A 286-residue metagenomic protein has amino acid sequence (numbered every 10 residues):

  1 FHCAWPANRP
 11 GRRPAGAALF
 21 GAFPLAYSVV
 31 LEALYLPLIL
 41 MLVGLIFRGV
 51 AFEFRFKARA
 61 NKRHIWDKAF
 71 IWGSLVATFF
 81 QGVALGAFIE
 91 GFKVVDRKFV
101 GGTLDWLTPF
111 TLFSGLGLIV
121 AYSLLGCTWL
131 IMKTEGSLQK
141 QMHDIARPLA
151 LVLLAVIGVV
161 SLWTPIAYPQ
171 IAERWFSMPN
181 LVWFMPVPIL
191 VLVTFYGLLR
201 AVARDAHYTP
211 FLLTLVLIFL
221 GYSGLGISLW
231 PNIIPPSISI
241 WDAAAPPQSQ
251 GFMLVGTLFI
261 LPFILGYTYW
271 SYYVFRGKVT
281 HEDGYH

Functional and structural regions predicted by a protein language model:
F1-R13, L38, H64-T78, K140-L151 (+2 more regions): Juxtamembrane helix-loop boundaries in multi-pass membrane proteins
A4-S74, V95, I171-V182: Membrane-interface helix-loop-helix modules in multi-pass inner-membrane proteins
R12-A17, P37-G44, R48, F70-G86 (+3 more regions): ...captures the hydrophobic TM-helix bundle architecture rather than a specific catalytic motif, and can also fire on
G49-F56, Y196, I227-I240: Transmembrane alpha-helical segments of integral membrane proteins
F54-H207: Long, contiguous internal "core" modules enriched in hydrophobic/ aromatic residues
L125, L229, S271: Divalent metal-coordination and catalytic microenvironments
L199-D205, G266-E282: Membrane-interface capping segments at transmembrane-helix boundaries
I234-M253: Short, membrane-exposed interhelical loops at transmembrane-helix boundaries
